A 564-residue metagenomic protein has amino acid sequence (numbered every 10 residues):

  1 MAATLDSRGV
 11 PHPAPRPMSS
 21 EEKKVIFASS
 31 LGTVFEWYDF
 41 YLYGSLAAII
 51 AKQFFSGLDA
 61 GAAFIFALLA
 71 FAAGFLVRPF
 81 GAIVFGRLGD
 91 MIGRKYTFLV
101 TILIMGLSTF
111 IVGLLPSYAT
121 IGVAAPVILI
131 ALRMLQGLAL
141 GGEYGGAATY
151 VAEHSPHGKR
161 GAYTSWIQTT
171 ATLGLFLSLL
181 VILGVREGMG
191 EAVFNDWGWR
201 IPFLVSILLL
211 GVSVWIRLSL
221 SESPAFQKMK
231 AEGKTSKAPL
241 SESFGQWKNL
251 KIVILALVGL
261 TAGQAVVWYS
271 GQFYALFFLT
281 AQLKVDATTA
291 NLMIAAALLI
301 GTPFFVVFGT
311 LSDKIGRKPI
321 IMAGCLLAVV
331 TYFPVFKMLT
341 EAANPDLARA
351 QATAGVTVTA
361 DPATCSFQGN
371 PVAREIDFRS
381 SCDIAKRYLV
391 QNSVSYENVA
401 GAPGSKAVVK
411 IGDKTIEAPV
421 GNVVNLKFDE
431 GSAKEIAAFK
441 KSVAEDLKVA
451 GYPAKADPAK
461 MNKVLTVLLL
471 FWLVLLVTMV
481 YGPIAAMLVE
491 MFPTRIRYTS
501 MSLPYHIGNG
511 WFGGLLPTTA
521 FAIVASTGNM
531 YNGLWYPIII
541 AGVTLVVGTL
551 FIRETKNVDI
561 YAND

Functional and structural regions predicted by a protein language model:
Y43-G44, N249-A297, V335-F336, A363-V399 (+5 more regions): Extracytoplasmic gate region of multi-pass secondary transporters
A47-R78: Extracellular/periplasmic helix-loop-helix junction of adjacent transmembrane segments in MFS-like secondary
S56, L103-G122, L327-R349, V449-D457: C-terminal ends and interior cores of transmembrane alpha-helices in multi-pass membrane transporters/permeases
L68-R87, G106-S108, L173, A295-F308: Central cavity-lining transmembrane alpha-helices of secondary-active solute carriers, predominantly the Major
L115, I121-G141, D346-D361, K460-M479: Hydrophobic core of transmembrane alpha-helices in multi-pass small-molecule transporters, especially MFS/SLC-type
A139, G161-R186, L209, V335 (+1 more regions): Glycine-rich segments within core transmembrane alpha-helices of 12-TM secondary carriers
S213-L220, V335-A342, I540-D564: Multi-pass alpha-helical transporter architecture, strongest for 12-TM Major Facilitator/SLC carriers used
K337-L468: Low-complexity, proline/glycine-enriched hydrophobic segments characteristic of transmembrane helices
